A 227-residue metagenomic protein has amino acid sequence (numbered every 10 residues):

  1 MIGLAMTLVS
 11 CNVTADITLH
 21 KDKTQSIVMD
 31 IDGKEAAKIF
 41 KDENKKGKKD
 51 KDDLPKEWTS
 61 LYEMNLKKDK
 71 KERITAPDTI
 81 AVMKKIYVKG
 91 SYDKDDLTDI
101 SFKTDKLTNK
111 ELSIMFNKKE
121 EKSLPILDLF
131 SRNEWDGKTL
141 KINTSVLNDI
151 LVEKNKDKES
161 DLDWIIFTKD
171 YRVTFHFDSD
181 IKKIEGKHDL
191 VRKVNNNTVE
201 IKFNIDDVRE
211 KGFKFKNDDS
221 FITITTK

Functional and structural regions predicted by a protein language model:
M1-I2: Sec-dependent signal peptide recognition, specifically the positively charged N-region followed immediately by
A5, K46-K51, D157, F175: Polar low-complexity intrinsically disordered regions
T7-S10: C-terminal motif of bacterial Sec signal peptides marking the signal peptidase cleavage site
N12-K84: Start-of-domain marker
D69-K227: Mature, soluble, non-transmembrane domains
